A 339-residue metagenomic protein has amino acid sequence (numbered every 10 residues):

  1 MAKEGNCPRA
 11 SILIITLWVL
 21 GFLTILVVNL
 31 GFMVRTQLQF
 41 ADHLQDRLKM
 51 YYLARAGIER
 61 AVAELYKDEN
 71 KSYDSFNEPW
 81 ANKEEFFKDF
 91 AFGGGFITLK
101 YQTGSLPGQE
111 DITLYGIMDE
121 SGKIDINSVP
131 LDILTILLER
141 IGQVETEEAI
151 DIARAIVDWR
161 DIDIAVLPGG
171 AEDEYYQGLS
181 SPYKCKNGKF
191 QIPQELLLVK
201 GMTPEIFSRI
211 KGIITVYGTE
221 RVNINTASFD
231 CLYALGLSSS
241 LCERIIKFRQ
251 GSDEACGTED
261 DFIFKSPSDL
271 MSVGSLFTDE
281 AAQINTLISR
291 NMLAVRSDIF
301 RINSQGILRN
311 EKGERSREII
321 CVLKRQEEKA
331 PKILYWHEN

Functional and structural regions predicted by a protein language model:
A2, S11-N339: Compositionally biased linear targeting/interaction segments
